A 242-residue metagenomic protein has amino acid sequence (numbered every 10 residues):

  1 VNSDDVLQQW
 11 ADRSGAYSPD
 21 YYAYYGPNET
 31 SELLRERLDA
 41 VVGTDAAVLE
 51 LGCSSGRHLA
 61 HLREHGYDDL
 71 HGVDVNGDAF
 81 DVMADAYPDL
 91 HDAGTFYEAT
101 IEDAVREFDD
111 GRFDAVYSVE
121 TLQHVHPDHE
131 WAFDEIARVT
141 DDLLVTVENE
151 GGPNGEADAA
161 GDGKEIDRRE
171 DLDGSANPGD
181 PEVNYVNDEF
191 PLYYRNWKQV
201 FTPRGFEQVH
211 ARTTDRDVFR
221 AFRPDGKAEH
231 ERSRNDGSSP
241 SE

Functional and structural regions predicted by a protein language model:
V1-A40: Conserved class I S-adenosyl-L-methionine
S55-G66: Conserved SAM-binding loop of SAM-dependent methyltransferases across substrates and taxa, primarily the Class I
N76-D78: Conserved SAM/SAH-binding beta-strand->alpha-helix loop
L90-D103: Conserved SAM-binding strand-loop segment of SAM-dependent methyltransferases
Y117: A conserved beta-strand element that flanks and buttresses the S-adenosyl-L-methionine
H124-E135: A short, conserved alpha-helix within the catalytic core of class I
D141-E150: Conserved beta-strand signature within the Rossmann-like core of class I S-adenosyl-L-methionine
N187-G205, H210: Short alpha-helix
